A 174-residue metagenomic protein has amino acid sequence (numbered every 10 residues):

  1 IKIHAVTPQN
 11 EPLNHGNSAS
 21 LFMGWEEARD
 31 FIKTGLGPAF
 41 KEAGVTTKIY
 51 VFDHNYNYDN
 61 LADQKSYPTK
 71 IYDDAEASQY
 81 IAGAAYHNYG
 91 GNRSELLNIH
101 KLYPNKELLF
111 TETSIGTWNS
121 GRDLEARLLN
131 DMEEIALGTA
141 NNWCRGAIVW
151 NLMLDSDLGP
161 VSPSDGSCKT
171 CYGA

Functional and structural regions predicted by a protein language model:
I1-D74, G90-K101: Active-site cleft segment of glycoside hydrolase catalytic domains centered on the general acid/base Glu
N10, N88-Y89, W143, N151: Generic short alpha-helical hydrophobic face used as a protein-protein interaction/packing hotspot
G24-W25, A85, D123-L124: A generic structural signal for short
E42, I49-Y50, E76-G121, I135: Glycoside hydrolase catalytic-domain groove-lining segments
E107-A174: Aromatic/acidic polysaccharide-binding cleft in carbohydrate-active enzymes
